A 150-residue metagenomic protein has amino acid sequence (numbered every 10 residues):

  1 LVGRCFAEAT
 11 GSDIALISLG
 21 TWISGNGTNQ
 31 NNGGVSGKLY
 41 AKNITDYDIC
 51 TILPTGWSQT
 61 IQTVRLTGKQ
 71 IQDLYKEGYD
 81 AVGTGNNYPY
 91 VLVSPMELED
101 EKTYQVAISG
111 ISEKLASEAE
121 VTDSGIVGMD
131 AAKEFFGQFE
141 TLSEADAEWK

Functional and structural regions predicted by a protein language model:
L1-K150: Catalytic centers of hydrolytic enzymes
